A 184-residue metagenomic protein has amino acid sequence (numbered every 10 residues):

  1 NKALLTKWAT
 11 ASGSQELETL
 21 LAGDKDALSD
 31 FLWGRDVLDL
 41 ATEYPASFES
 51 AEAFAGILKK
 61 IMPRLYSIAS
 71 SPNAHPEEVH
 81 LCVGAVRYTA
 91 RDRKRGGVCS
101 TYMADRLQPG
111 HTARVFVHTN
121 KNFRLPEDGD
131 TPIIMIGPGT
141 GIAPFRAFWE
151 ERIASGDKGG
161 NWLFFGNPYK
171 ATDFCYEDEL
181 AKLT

Functional and structural regions predicted by a protein language model:
N1-T184: FNR-like FAD-binding dehydrogenase module
